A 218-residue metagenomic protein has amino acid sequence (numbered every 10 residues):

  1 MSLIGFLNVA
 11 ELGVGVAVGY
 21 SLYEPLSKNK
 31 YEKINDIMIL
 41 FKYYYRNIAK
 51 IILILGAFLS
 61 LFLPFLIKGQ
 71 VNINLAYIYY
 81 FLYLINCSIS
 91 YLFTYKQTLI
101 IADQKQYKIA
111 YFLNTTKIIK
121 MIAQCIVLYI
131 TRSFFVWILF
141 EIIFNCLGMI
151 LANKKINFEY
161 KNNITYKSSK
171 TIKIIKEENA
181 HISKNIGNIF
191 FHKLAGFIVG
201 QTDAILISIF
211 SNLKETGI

Functional and structural regions predicted by a protein language model:
M1, F65-K68, L128-T131, F190-K193 (+1 more regions): Helix-terminus/linker motif at the lipid-water interface of multi-pass membrane proteins
M1-L26, F41, Y45-I52, C87-F93 (+1 more regions): Small-residue-rich midsections of specific transmembrane alpha-helices
M1-V9, I37, F134-L139, E177-N185 (+1 more regions): Interfacial/gating helices of multi-pass transporter permease domains
K42-Q70, I122-Y129, I150: Alpha-helical transmembrane segments of multi-pass membrane transport and lipid-handling proteins
I54-F65, Q70-F93, A110, N114 (+2 more regions): Alpha-helical transmembrane segments of multi-pass membrane proteins
Y77, F81, Y111-N162, H181 (+2 more regions): Hydrophobic alpha-helical transmembrane segments
C87-F112, I130, F135: Membrane-interface junctions at transmembrane-helix termini in multi-pass inner-membrane proteins
A152-Q201, I205, E215: Interhelical loop/hinge segments that connect adjacent transmembrane helices in multipass membrane
